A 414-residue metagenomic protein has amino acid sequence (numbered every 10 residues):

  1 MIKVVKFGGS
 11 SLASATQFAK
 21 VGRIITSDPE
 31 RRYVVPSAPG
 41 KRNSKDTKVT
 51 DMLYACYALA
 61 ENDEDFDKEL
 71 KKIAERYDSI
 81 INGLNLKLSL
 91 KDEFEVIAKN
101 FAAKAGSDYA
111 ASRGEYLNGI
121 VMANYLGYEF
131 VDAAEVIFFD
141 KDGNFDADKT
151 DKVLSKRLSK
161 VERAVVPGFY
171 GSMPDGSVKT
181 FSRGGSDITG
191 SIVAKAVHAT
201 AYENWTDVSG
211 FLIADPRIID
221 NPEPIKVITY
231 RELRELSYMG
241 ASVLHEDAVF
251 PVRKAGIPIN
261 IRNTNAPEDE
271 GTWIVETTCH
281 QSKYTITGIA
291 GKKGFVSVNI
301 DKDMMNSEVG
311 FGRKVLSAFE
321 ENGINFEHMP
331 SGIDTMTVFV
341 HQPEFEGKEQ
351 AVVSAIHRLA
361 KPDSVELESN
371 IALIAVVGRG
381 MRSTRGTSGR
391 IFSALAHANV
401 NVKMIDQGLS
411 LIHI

Functional and structural regions predicted by a protein language model:
M1-V249, H341: Nucleotide/pyrophosphate-binding catalytic subdomain
V131-A133, P167-G168, W205, E246 (+6 more regions): Generic beta-strand/beta-sheet core signal
G256-I259, T264-L367: A glycine- and small/hydrophobic-rich beta-loop-beta segment that serves as a flexible "lid/hinge" or phosphate-binding
V377-S393: Short, low-order "capping/linker" segments at domain edges
A396-M404: Helix-loop-beta junctions that constitute the ligand-sensing/allosteric loops of cytosolic regulatory sensor domains
I412-I414: Conserved small/polar residues in nucleotide/adenosyl-binding loops
